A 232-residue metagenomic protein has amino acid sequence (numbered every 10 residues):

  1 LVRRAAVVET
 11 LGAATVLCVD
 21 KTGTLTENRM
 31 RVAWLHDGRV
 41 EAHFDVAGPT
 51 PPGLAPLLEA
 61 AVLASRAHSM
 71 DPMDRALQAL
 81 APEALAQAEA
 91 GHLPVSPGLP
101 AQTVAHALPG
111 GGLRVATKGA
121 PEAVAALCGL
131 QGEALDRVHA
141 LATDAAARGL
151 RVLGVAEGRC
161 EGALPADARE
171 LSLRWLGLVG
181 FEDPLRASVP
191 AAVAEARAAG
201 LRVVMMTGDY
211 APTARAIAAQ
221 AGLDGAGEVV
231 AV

Functional and structural regions predicted by a protein language model:
L1-G12: Juxtamembrane coupling segments of multi-pass membrane pumps/enzymes
R3, A33, G227-E228: Extracytoplasmic/periplasmic beta-strand context in beta-sandwich domains, especially the cupredoxin/COX2 CuA-binding
T10-R174, F181, A194-E195, V203-G222: Cytosolic catalytic regions of ATP/NTP-dependent phosphoryl-transfer enzymes
D37-G38, A187, E228: Short amphipathic alpha-helical leader/targeting segments
L176-V179, V230-A231: Hydrophobic residues at beta-strand termini and immediately following loops that shape nucleotide-binding pockets
L185-E195: The conserved cystathionine-beta-synthase
A199: Glycine-rich, often acidic-flanked micro-motifs that create phosphate/phosphodiester-binding or positioning elements
D224-V232: Conserved RecA-like helicase motor-core motifs
